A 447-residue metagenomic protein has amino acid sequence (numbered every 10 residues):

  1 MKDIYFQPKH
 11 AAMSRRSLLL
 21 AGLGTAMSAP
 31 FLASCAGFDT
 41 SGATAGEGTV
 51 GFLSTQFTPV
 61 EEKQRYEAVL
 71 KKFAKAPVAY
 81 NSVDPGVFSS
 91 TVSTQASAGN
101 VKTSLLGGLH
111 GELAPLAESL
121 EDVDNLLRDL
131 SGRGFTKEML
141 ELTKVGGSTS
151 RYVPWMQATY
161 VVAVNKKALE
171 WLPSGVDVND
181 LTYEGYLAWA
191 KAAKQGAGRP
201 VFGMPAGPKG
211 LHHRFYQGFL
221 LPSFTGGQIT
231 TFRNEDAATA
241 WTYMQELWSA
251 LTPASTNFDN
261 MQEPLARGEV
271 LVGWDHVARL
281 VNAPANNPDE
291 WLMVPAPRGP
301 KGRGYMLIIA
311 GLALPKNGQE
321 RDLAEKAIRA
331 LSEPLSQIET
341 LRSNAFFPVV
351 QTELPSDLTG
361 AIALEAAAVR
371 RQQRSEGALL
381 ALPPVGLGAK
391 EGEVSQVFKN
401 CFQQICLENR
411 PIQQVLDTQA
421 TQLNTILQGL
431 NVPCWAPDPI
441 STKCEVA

Functional and structural regions predicted by a protein language model:
M1-M13, G24-P30: N-terminal secretory signal peptides
S14-L23, L169: N-terminal export leaders
T44, S343-N400, Q404, W435-A447: Long, aromatic- and glycine/proline-rich binding clefts that accommodate carbohydrate-like moieties
E47-Y66, V83: Extracytoplasmic "Venus flytrap"
T55, E62, E112, F215 (+2 more regions): Extracytoplasmic/periplasmic substrate-binding proteins
A68-K137, E170-P173, L271-V272, N282 (+2 more regions): Extracytoplasmic "Venus flytrap"/periplasmic binding protein-like
L109-T159, L187, L292-V294, C444-A447: Hinge/lid segment of periplasmic solute-binding proteins
W189-A192, G227-N257: Glycine-centered hinge/linker elements that transmit conformational signals in sensory and ligand-binding systems
